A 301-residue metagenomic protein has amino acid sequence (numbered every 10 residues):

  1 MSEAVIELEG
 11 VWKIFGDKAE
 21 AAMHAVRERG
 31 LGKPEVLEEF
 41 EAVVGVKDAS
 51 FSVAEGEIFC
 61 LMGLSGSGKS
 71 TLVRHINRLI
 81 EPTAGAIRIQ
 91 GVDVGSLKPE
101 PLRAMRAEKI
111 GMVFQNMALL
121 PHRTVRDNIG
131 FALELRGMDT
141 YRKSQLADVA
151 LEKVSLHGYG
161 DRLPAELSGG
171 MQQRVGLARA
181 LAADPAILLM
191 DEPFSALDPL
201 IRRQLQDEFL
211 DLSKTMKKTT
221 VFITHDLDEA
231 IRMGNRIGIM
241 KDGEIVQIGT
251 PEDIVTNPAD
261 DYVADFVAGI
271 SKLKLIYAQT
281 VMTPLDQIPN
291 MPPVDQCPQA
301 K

Functional and structural regions predicted by a protein language model:
M23-E35, V92-D93, E134-G137, Y141-G158: Conserved ABC ATPase "signature" region
N77: Helix-to-loop junction immediately C-terminal to a conserved catalytic motif
G85-D93: Conserved ABC transporter NBD signature motif
R123-G130: Short coil-to-helix segment of the ABC ATPase nucleotide-binding domain corresponding to the Q-loop/switch region
L163-L167, M171: Conserved ABC ATPase signature
A182-A186: A short, proline-enriched helix->beta-strand linker immediately N-terminal to the Walker B motif in ABC-type P-loop
